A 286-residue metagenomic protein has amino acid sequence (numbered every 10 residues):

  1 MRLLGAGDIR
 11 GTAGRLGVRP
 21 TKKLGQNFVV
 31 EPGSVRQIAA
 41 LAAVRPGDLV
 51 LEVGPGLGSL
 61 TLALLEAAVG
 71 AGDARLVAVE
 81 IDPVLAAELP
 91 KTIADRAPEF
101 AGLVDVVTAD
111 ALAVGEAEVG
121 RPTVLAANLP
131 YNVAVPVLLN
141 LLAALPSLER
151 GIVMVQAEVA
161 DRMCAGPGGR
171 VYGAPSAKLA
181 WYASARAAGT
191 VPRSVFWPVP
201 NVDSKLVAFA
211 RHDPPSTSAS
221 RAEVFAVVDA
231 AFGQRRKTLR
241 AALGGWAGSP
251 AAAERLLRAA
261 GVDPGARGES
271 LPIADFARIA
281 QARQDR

Functional and structural regions predicted by a protein language model:
M1-V227, R258, V262, E269 (+1 more regions): Catalytic cores of RNA-modifying enzymes
A230-A231: Acceptor-substrate binding/catalytic loop of class I
R235: Primarily a LysM-type cell-wall glycan-binding module
G244-W246: Short helix-coil junctions and helix-kink-helix linkers
